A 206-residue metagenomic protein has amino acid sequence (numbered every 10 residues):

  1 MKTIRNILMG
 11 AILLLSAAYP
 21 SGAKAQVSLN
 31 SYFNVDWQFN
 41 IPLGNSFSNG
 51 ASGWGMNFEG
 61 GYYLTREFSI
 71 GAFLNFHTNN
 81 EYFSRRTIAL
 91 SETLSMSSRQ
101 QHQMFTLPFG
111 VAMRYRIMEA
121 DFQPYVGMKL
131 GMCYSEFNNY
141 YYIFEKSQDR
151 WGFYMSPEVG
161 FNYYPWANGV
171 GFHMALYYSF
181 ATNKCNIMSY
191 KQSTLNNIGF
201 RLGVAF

Functional and structural regions predicted by a protein language model:
M1-L29: Cleavable N-terminal export/targeting peptides
A23-L64, S69-I70, A205: Short glycine/proline- and aromatic-enriched beta-strand/turn motifs that initiate or cap beta-hairpins
V27-F33, R66-I70, A120-V126, W151-F153 (+2 more regions): Outer-envelope beta-barrel architecture signal
L29-S31, G50-W54, Q103-F109, F122 (+2 more regions): Residues that define the transmembrane beta-barrel architecture of outer-membrane proteins
V35, M56-F58, F109-M113, V126 (+3 more regions): Membrane-embedded beta-strands of outer-membrane beta-barrel proteins, especially the hydrophobic/small aromatic
F39, E59-Y141, Y163-N168: Gram-negative (and chloroplast) outer-membrane scaffold detector with strong preference for beta-barrel transmembrane
N45-S52, Y82-A89, E136-E145, K184-K191: Outer-membrane beta-barrel translocator domains and adjoining extracellular loop/strand segments of Gram-negative
T78-R85, P157-F206: Predominantly the C-terminal beta-signal and adjacent terminal strand-loop region of outer-membrane beta-barrel
